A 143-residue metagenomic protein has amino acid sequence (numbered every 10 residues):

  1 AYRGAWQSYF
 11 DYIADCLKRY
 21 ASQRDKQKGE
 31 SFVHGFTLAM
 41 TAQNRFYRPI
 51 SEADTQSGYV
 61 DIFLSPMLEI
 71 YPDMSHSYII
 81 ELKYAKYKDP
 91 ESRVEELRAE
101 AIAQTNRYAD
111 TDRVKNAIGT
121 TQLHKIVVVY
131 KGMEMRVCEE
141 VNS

Functional and structural regions predicted by a protein language model:
Y2-S143: Structural signature of nuclease core domains in nucleic-acid processing machines
